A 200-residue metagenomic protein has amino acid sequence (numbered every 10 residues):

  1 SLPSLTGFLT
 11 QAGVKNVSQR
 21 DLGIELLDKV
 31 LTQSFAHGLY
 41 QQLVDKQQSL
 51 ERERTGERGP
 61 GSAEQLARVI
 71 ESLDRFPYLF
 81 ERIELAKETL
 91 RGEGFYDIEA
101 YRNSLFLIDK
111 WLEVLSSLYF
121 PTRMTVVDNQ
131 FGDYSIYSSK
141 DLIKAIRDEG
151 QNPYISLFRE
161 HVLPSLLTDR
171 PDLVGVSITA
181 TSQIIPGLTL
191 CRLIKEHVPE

Functional and structural regions predicted by a protein language model:
S1-E200: A short, structured N-terminal alpha-helical element that caps or precedes a catalytic domain
